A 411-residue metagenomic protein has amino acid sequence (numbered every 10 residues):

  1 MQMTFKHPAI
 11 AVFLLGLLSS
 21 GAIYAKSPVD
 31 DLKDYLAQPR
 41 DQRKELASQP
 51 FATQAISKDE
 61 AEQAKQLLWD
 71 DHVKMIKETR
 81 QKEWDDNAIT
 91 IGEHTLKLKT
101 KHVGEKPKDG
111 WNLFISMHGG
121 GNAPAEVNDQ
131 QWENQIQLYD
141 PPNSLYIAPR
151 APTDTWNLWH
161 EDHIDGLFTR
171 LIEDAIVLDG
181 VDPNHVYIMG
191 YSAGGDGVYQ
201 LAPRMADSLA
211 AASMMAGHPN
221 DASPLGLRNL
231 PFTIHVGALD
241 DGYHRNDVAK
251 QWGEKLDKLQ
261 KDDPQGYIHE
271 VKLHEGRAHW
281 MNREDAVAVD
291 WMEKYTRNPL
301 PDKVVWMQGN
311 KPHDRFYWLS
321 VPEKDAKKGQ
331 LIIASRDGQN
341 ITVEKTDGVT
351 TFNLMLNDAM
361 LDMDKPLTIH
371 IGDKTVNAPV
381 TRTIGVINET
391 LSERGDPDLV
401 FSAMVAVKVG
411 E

Functional and structural regions predicted by a protein language model:
A11-S20: Bacterial N-terminal signal peptides
K26-W111, T375, T381-V400, K408-E411: A domain-start/cap signature at the N-terminus of enzymes
G104-D109, W156-A193, R204-S208: Gly/Ser-rich "nucleophile elbow"/oxyanion-hole loop immediately N-terminal to the catalytic nucleophile in hydrolases
G110-V177: Active-site machinery of serine-nucleophile hydrolases
N184-R228: Primarily recognizes the serine-hydrolase "nucleophile elbow" in alpha/beta-hydrolase and SGNH/GDSL folds
T233-G237: Short beta-strand/loop motif that positions the catalytic acidic residue of the alpha/beta-hydrolase fold
D241, D247-A249, G253, L259-T342 (+1 more regions): C-terminal catalytic histidine-bearing segment of alpha/beta-hydrolase fold enzymes
M307-E411: C-terminal beta-sandwich/jelly-roll accessory domains of carbohydrate-active enzymes
